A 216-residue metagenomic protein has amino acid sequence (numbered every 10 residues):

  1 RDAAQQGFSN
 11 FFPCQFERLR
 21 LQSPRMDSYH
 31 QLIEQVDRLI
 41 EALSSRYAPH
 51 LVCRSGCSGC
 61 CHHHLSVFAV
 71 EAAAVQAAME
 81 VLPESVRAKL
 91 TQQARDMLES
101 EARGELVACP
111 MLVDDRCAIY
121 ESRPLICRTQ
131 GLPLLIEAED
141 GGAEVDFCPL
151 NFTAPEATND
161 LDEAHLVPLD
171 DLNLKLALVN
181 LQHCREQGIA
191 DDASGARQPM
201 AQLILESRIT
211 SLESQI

Functional and structural regions predicted by a protein language model:
R20-G59, V67-I216: Short loop/turn segments that flank or connect secondary-structure elements
